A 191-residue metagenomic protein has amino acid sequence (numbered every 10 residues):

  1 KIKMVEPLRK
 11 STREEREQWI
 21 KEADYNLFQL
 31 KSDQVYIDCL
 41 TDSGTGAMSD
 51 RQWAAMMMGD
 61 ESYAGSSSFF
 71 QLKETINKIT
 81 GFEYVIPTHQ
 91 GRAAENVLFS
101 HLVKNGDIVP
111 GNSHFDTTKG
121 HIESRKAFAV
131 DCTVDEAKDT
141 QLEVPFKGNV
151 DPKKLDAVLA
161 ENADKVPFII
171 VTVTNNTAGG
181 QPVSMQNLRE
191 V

Functional and structural regions predicted by a protein language model:
K1-S67: N-terminal "arm"/small-domain region of PLP-dependent enzymes with the aminotransferase-like
V5-R9, R13, S62-F69, K73 (+5 more regions): Generic structural signal for well-ordered, non-membrane alpha-helical segments in soluble metabolic enzymes
S43-G91, S113-H114: Conserved N-terminal alpha-helix of the aminotransferase class I/II PLP-enzyme fold
E83-I108, T118-G120: Conserved beta-loop-alpha segment that forms the PLP phosphate-binding cup at the N-terminus of a helix
I86-H89, P110-G111, D131-C132, V171: General beta-strand structural signal in soluble alpha/beta enzymes
G111-E136: Substrate-binding/gating loop at the entrance of the active-site cleft, primarily in PLP-dependent aminotransferase-like
L142-V191: Active-site phosphate-binding strand-loop segment of PLP-dependent enzymes
